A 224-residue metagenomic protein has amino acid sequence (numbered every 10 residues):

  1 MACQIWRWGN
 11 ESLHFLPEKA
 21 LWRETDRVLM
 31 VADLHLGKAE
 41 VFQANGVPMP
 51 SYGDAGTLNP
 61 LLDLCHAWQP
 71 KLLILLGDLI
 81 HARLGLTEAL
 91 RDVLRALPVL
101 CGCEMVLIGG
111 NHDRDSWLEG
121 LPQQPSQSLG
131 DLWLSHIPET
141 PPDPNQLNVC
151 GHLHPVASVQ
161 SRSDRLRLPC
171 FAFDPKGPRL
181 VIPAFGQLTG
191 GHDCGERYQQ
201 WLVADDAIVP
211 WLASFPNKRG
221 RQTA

Functional and structural regions predicted by a protein language model:
M1-L76, H81-A224: Extended recognition/assembly regions associated with phosphoester-bond processing machinery
